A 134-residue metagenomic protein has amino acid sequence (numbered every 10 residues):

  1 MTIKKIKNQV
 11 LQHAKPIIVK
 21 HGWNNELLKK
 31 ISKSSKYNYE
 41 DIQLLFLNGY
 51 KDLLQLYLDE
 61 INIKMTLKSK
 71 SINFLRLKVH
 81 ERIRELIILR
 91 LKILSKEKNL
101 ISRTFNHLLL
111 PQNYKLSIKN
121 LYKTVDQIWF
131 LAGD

Functional and structural regions predicted by a protein language model:
T2-K30, S34-Y37, Y50-L54: Short, amphipathic alpha-helix enriched in basic
K4, S69-R103: Hydrophobic alpha-helical connector segments
K7-Q12, Y39, Q43-K70: An amphipathic alpha-helix adjacent to DNA-recognition modules
K15, T66, S95, V125-G133: Amphipathic, well-packed alpha-helical segments that form the structural scaffold of globular domains
K20, L67-L75, H107-L110, F130 (+1 more regions): General structural signal for alpha-helix termini and helix-helix connectors
Y50, Y57-I61, M65, I83-L86 (+2 more regions): Hydrophobic/aromatic residues within well-ordered alpha-helical segments
S95-Q112, V125: Amphipathic alpha-helical segments used for helix-helix packing
Q112-D134: Amphipathic alpha-helical packing segments from all-alpha helical-bundle domains
